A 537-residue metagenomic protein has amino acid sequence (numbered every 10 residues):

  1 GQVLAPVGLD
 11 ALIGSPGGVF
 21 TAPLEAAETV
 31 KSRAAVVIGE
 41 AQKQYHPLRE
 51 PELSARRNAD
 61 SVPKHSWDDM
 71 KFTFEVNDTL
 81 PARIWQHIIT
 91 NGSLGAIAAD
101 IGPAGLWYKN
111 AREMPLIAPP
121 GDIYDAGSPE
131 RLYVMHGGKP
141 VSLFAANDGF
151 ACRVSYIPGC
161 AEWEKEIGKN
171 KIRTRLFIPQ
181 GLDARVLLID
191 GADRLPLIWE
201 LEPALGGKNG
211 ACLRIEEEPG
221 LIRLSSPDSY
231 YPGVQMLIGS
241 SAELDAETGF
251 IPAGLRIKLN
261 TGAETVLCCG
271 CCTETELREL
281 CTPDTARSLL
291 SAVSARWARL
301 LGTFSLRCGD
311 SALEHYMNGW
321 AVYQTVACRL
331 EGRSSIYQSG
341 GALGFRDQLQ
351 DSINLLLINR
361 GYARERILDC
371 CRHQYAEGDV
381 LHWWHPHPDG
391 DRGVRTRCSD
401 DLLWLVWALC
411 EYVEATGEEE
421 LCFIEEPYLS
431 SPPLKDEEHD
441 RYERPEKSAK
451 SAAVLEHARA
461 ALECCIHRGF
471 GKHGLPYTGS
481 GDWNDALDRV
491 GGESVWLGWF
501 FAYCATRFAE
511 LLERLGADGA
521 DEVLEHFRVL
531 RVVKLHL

Functional and structural regions predicted by a protein language model:
G1-R346, G361, R366-D369, E411-A415: Anionic coordination/interaction segments
S155, L301-A342, E365-H387, V454-V490 (+1 more regions): Extended glycan-interaction surfaces of carbohydrate-active proteins
E166-G168, Y477-S480, G491, V495 (+2 more regions): Conserved alpha/beta enzyme-core scaffolds, especially Rossmann-like or related mixed alpha/beta domains that build
L313, A363, C398, A458 (+1 more regions): Hydrophobic packing residues in well-ordered alpha-helices of helical domains and bundles
L343, R489-F500, H526: Short, contiguous, pocket-lining structural segments that sit at or immediately flank catalytic/ligand-binding sites
D347-D351, V490-E493, G519-L524: Alpha-helical scaffold segments that form or flank carboxylate-/histidine-based iron centers
S352-G471, V495-G498, A502: Aromatic-rich carbohydrate-recognition surfaces in CAZymes
L381-H382, F500-L537: Catalytic cores of carbohydrate-active enzymes
